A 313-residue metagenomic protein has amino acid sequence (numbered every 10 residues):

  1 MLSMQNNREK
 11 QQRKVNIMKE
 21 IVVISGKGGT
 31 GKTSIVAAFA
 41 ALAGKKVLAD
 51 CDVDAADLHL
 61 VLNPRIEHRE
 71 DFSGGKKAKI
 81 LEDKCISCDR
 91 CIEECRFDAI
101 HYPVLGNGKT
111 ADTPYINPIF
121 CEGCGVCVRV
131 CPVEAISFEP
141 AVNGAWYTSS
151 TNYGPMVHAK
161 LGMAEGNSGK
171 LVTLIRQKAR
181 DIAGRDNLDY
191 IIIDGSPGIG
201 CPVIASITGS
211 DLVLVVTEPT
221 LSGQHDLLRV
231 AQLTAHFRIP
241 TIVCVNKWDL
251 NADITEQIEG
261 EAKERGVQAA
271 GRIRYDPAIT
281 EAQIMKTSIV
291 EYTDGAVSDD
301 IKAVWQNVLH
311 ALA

Functional and structural regions predicted by a protein language model:
L2-V15, L233-A313: C-terminal lobe/tail of nucleotide-utilizing enzymes
I17-A43: Walker A (P-loop) phosphate-binding motif
K46-H59, P140-A145: Short beta-strand-centered segment that lines the nucleotide-binding/catalytic pocket of NTP-utilizing
A56-G75, T148-S150: P-loop NTPase switch/communication element
R90-I116, V126-A141: Iron-sulfur cluster-binding cysteine motifs and their immediate structural context in ferredoxin-like electron-transfer
N107-G108, V133, E139-A145, K170 (+2 more regions): Conserved catalytic-core segment of NTP-binding enzymes
F120-H158: Hydrophobic alpha-helical segments and helix pairs
K160-G169, L221: Flexible beta-alpha connector loops of hexameric P-loop NTPases
